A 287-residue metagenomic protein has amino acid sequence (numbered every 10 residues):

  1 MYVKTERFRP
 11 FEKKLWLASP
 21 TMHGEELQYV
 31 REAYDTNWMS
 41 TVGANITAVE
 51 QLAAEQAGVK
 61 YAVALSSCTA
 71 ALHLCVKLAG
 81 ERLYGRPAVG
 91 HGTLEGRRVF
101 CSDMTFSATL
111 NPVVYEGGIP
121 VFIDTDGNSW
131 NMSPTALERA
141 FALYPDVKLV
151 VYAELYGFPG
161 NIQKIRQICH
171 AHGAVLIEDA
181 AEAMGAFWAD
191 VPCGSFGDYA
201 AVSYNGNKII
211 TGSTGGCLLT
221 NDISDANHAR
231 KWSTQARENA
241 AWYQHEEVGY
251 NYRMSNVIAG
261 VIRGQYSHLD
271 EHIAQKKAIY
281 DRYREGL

Functional and structural regions predicted by a protein language model:
M1-S40: N-terminal "arm"/small-domain region of PLP-dependent enzymes with the aminotransferase-like
Y34, A183-A189, F196-L287: Active-site region of PLP-dependent enzymes
V42-R98, P112-Y115, F122-D124, V191: Phosphate-binding glycine-rich loop
D103, V121-D126: Short beta->alpha connector loops at strand-helix junctions that form conserved, small/polar/Pro-enriched
M104-L110: Conserved coil-to-alpha-helix start sites within the AMP-binding
N111-V113, I168, V257: Hydrophobic/aromatic ligand-binding patch that stacks against planar heteroaromatic rings of cofactors or nucleotides
N128-G212, L218-L219, S224: Active-site phosphate-binding strand-loop segment of PLP-dependent enzymes
